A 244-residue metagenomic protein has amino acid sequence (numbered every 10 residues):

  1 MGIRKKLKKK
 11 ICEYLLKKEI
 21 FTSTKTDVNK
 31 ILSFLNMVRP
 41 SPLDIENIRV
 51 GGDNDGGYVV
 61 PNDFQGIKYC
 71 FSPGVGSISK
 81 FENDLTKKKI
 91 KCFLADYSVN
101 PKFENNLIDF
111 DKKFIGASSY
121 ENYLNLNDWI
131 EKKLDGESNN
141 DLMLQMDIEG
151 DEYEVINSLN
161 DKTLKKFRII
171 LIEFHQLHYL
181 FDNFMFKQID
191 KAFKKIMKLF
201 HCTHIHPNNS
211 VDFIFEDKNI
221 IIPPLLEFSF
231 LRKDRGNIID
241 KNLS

Functional and structural regions predicted by a protein language model:
M1-S244: Phosphate/nucleotide-binding beta-alpha loop and adjacent structural elements of enzyme active sites
